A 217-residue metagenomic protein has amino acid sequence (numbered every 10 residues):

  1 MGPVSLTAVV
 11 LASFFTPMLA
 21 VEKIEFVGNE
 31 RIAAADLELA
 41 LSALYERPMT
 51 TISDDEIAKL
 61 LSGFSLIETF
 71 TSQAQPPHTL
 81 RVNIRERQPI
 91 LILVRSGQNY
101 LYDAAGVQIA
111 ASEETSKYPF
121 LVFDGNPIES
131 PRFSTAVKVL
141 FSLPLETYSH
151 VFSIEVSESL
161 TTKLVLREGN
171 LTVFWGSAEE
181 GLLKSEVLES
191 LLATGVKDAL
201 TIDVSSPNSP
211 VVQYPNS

Functional and structural regions predicted by a protein language model:
M1-T16: Single-pass alpha-helical transmembrane signal-anchor segments
F14-E114: Terminal hydrophobic membrane-targeting helix
F26, A43-R47, F120-E129, T172-A178: Second-shell loop/turn segments in exported
G28-E30, I84-Q88, G125, L166-E168 (+3 more regions): Flexible glycine-/small-residue-rich
M49-T50, I90-V94, E129-S134, V173-S177 (+1 more regions): Solvent-exposed, non-transmembrane alpha-helical starts
S62-E68, S142-H150, G195-D198: Short secondary-structure junctions
L80-S159: Extracytoplasmic segments of membrane-associated envelope/inner-membrane machinery
A178-S217: Extracytoplasmic/luminal low-complexity segments enriched in Pro/Gly and acidic/polar residues that act as flexible
